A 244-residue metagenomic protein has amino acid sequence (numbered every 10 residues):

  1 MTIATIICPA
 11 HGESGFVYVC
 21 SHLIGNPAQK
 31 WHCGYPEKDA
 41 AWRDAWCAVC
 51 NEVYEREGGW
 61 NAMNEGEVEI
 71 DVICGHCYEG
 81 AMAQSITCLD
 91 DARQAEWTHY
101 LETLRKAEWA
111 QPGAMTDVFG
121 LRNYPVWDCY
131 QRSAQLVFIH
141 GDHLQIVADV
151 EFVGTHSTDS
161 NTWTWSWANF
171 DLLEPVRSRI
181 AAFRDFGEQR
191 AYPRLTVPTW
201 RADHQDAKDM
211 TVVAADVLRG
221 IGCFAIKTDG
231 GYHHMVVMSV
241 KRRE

Functional and structural regions predicted by a protein language model:
M1-A4, A81-M82, I86-T87, Y232-E244: Short amphipathic alpha-helical segments
M1-T2, I6, W60-E65, L89 (+2 more regions): A composition-biased, non-transmembrane "mature-region" signal
I7-G12, R105-E108: Short terminal alpha-helical segments
G12-E67: Short recognition patches in nucleic-acid-associated and regulatory proteins
D44-E102, Q111, D117: Low-complexity intrinsically disordered segments
R93-V153: Charged, amphipathic alpha-helical stretches
R132-I180: An N-terminal, globular interaction/scaffold subdomain
S166-E244: Extended, non-transmembrane interaction/recognition domains
